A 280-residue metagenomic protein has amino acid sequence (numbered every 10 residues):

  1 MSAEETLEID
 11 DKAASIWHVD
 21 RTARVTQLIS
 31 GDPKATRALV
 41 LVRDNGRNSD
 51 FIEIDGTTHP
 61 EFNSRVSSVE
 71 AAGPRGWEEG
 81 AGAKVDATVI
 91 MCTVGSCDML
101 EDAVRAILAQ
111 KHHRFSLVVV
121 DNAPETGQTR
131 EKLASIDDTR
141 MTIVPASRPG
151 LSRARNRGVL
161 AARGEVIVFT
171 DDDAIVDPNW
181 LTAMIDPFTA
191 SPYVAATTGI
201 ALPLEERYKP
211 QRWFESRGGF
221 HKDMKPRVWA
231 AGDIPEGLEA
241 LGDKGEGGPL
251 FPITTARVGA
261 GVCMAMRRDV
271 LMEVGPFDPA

Functional and structural regions predicted by a protein language model:
A3-A35, L39-A106: N-proximal low-complexity "stem/linker" segments adjacent to membrane-targeting elements
V104-P145: Acidic donor-binding segment of Leloir-type glycosyltransferases
A146-A162: Glycine-rich, basic loop-to-helix element that forms the pyrophosphate-binding segment of sugar-nucleotide handling
S152, R227-M266: A recurrent flexible, glycine/aromatic-enriched loop bordering the glycosyltransferase active site that acts as
I167: Short aromatic/hydrophobic "clamp" motif used to bind/position activated sugar donors
D171-I175: The conserved acidic donor/metal-binding loop of glycosyltransferases
N179-A230: Conserved donor NDP-sugar-binding/catalytic core segment of glycosyltransferases
A256-C263, M272-A280: Donor nucleotide-sugar recognition loop
